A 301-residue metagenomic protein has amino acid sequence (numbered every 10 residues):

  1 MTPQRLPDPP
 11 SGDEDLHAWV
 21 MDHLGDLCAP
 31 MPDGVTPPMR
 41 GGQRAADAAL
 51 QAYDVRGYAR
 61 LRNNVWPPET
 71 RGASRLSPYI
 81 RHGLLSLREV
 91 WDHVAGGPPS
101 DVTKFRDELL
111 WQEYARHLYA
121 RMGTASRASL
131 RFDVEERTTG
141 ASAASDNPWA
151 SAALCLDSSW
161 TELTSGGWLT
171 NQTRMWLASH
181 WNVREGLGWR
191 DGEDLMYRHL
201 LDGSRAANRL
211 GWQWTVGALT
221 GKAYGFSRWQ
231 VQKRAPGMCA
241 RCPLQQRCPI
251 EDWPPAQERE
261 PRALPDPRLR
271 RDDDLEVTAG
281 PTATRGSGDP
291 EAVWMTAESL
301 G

Functional and structural regions predicted by a protein language model:
M1-N171, S179-G301: C-terminal catalytic domain of photolyase/cryptochrome flavoproteins, centering on the FAD-binding pocket
W176: Short, conserved phosphate-binding/catalytic loop or strand-edge motifs used in phosphoryl-/nucleotidyl-transfer
